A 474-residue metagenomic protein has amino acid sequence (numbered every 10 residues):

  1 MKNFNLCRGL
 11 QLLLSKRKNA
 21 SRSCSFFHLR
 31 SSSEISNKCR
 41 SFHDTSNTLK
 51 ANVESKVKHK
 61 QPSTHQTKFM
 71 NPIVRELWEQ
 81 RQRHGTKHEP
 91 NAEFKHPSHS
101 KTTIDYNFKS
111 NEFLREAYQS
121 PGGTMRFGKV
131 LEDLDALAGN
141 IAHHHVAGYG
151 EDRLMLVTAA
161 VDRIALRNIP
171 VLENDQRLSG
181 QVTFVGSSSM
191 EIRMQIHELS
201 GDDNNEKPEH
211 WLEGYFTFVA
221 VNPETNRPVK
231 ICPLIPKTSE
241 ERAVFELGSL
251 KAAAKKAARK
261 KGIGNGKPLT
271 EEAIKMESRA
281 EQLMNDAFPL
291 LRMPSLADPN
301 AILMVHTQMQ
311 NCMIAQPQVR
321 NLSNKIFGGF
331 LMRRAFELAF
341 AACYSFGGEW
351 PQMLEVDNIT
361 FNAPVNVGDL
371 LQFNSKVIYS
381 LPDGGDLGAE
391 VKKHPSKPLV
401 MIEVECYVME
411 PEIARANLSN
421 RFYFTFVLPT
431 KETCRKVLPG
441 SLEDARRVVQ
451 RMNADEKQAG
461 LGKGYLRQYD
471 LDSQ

Functional and structural regions predicted by a protein language model:
M1-T64: N-terminal mitochondrial targeting presequence
H43-G85, N168-N174, T183-L269, V367 (+1 more regions): HotDog/MaoC-like acyl-thioester-processing domains
H99-N111, V305-Q316: Short amphipathic
M125-E151, F327-E349: Active-site helix/loop of acyl-thioester processing domains in fatty-acid/polyketide metabolism, spanning hotdog-fold
E151-R177, D202, G348-P364, D369 (+1 more regions): A cross-kingdom feature marking solvent-exposed beta-strand/loop segments within repeated, beta-rich binding/scaffold
R259-M304: Extended repeat-based solenoid scaffolds, especially LRR ectodomains and other repeat-derived architectures
M309-T360: Eukaryotic modular interaction domains in large regulatory/scaffold proteins
